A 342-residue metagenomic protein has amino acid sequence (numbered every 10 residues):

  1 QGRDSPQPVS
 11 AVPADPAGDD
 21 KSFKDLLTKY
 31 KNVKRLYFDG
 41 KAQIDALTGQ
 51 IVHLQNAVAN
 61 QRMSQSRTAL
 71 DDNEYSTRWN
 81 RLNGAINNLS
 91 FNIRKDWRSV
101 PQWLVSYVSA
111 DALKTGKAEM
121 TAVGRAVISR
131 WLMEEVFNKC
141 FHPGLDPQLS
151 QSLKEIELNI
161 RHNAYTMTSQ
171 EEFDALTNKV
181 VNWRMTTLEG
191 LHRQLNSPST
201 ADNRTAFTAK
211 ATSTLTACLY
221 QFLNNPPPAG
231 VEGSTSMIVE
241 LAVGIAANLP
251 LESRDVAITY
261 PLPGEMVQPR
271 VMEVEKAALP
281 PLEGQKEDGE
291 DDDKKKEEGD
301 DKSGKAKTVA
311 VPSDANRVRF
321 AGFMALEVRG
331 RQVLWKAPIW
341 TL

Functional and structural regions predicted by a protein language model:
G2-A17, K24-L27, R35-L342: Extended, amphipathic alpha-helical stalk segments that mediate dimerization and serve as stator/scaffold rods within
